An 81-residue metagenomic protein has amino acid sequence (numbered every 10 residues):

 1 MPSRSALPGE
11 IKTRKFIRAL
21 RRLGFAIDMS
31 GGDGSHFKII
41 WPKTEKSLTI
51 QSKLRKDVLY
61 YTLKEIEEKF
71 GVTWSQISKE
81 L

Functional and structural regions predicted by a protein language model:
M1-G31: N-terminal first-folded block
A6, T49, E67: Short, flexible active-site loop motifs that bind/organize anionic cofactors or intermediates
L20, W41-E45, K64, S75: Short alpha-helical interface elements
I27-Y61: A short, structured beta-strand/loop element
R55-L81: C-terminal structural segments of small proteins and small subunits
